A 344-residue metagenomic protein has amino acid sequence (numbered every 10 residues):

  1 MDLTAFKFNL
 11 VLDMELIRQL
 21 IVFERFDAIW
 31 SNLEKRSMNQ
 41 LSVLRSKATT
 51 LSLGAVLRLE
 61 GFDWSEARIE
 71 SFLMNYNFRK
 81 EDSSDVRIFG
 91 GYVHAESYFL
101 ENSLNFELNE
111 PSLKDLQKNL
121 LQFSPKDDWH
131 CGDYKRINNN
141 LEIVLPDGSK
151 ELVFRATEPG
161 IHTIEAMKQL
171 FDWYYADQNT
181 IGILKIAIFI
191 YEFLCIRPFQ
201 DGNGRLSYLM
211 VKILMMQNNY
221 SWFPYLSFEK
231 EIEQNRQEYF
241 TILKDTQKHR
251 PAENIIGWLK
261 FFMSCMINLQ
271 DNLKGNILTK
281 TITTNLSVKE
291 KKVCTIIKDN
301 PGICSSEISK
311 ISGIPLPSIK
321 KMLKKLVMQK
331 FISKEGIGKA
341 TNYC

Functional and structural regions predicted by a protein language model:
M1-C344: FIC/Doc superfamily catalytic core
